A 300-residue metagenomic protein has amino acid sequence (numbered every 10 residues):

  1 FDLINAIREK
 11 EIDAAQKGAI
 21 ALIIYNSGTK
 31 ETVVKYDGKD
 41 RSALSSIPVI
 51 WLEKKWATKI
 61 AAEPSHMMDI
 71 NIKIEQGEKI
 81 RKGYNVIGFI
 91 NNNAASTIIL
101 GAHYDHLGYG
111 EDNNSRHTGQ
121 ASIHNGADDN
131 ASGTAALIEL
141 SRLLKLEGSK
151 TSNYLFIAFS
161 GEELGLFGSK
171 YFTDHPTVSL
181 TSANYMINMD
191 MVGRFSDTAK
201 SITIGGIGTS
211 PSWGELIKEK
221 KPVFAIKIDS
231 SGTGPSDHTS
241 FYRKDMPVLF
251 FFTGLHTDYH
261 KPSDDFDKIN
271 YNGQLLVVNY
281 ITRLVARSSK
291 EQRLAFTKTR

Functional and structural regions predicted by a protein language model:
F1-E11, S45-I50, K73-G77, G119-N130 (+4 more regions): Second-shell loop/turn segments in exported
F1-S42, S46, S122-H124, R142 (+1 more regions): Extracellular/luminal Protease-associated
K17, G126-L140: Active-site alpha-helical elements of protease catalytic centers
I20-Y25, V49-L52, V86-I87, T97-G101 (+8 more regions): Structural recognition of the beta-strand scaffold that forms the well-ordered cores of secreted hydrolase catalytic
K39-G126, E139-R142, L146-T151, D174: Soluble metallo-hydrolase cores and metallopeptidase-like ectodomains found primarily in the secretory/periplasmic
T58, N93, S149, F159-G254: Metal-dependent peptidase/peptidase-like ectodomains
R142, L146, T257-T299: His/Asp/Glu-rich mid-to-C-terminal helical/loop segments that flank catalytic regions of hydrolases
T151-F159, M186-M189, S288-R300: Acidic/histidine-enriched alpha-helical segments
